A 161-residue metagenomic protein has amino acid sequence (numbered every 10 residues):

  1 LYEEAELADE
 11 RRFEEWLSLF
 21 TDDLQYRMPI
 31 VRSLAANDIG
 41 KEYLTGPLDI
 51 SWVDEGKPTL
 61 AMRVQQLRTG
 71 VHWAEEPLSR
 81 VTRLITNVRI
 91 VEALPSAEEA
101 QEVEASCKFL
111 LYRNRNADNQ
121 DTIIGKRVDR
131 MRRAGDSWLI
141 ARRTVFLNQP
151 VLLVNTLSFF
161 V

Functional and structural regions predicted by a protein language model:
L1-D9: Short, aromatic-enriched amphipathic alpha-helices that serve as compact interaction elements
E4, W16, L60, M131: Hydrophobic pocket/interface hotspot
D22-A105: A solvent-exposed, acidic/Ser-Thr-rich amphipathic alpha-helical stretch
I90, F109-R113, R130-R133: Beta-strand elements of well-folded, non-transmembrane domains
E98-S106, I123-T156: Short beta-strand edge/turn micro-motifs at domain boundaries
L111-D121: Short, cysteine-centered beta-strand-loop-beta hairpins and adjacent loop/turn segments enriched in charged/polar
S158-V161: Short hydrophobic/aromatic patches at helix-to-coil boundaries
